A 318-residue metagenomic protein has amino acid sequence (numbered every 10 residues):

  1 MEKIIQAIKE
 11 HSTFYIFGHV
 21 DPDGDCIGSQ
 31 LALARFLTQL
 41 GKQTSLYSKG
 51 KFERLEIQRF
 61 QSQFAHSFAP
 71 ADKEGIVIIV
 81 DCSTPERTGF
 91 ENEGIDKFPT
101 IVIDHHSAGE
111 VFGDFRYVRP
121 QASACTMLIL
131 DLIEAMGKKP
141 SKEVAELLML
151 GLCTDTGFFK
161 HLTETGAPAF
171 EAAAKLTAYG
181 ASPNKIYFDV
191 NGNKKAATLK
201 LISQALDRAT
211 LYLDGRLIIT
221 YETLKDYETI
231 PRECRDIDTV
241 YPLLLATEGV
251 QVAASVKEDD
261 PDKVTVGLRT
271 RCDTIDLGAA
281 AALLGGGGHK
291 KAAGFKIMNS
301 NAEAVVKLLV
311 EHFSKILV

Functional and structural regions predicted by a protein language model:
M1-K3, D81-S83, I133-A135: Short, motif-level signal for alpha-helix interfacial/capping segments enriched in acidic residues and aromatics/proline
E2-D21, G28-Q58, K73-E74, T154-V318: Hydrophobic helix-and-loop "lid/oligomerization" segment in the mid-to-C-terminal part of catalytic domains
A7-I8, P70-D72, N92-I95, G109-E110 (+4 more regions): Solvent-exposed alpha-helices and their adjacent loops that cap or buttress functional pockets in soluble metabolic
V20, G24-C26, C82, H105 (+2 more regions): Generic detector of well-ordered alpha-helical packing
G24-Q30, P85-T88: Short glycine/serine/threonine-rich phosphate/pyrophosphate-binding segments that cradle anionic phosphate groups
Q61-F115: Active-site cofactor/cluster-binding pocket
G89-E91, F112-D114, I129, T163-E164 (+2 more regions): A short secondary-structure junction signal
H105-A172: Short alpha-helices
